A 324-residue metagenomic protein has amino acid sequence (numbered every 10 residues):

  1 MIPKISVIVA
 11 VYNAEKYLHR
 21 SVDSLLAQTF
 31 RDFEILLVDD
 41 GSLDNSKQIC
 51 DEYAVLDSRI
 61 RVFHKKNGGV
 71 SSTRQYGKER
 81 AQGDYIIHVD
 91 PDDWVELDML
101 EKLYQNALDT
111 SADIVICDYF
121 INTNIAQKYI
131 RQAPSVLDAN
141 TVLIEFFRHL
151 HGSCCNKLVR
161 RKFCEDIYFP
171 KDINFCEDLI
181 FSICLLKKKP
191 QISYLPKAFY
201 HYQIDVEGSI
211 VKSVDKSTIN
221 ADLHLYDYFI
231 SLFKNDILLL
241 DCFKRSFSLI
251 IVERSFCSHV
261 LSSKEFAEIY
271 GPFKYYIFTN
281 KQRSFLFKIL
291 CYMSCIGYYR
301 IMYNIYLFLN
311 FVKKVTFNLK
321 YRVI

Functional and structural regions predicted by a protein language model:
M1-S24: N-proximal low-complexity "stem/linker" segments adjacent to membrane-targeting elements
D23-D32: Short, acidic, metal-binding catalytic loop of nucleotide-sugar glycosyltransferases
S24, D39-Q48, D90: A conserved acidic beta->alpha catalytic loop
K65-A81: Glycine-rich, basic loop-to-helix element that forms the pyrophosphate-binding segment of sugar-nucleotide handling
V70, E96-I173: Flexible acidic/His/Gly-enriched loops in nucleotide-sugar-dependent glycosyltransferase catalytic domains
I86: Short aromatic/hydrophobic "clamp" motif used to bind/position activated sugar donors
T141-S217: Conserved nucleotide-sugar donor-binding catalytic segment
V260-I324: Membrane-interface aromatic/basic loop that binds lipid-linked glycans or pyrophosphate carriers, typified by
